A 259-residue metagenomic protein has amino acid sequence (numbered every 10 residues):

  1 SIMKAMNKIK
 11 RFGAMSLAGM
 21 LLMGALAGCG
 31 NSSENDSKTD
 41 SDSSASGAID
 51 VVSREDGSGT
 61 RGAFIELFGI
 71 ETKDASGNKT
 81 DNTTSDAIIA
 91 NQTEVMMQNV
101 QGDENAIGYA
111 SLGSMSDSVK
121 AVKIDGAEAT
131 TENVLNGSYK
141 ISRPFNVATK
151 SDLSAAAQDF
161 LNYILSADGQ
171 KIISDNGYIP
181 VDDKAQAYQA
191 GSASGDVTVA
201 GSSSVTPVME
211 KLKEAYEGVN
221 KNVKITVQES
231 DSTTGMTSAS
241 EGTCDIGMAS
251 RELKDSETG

Functional and structural regions predicted by a protein language model:
I2-K4, S41: Intrinsic low-complexity, intrinsically disordered segments enriched in polar/basic residues
K4-S16: Bacterial N-terminal signal peptides that target proteins for export
G24-G28: C-terminal motif of bacterial Sec signal peptides marking the signal peptidase cleavage site
G30-G259: Exported/periplasmic ABC-transporter solute-binding proteins
